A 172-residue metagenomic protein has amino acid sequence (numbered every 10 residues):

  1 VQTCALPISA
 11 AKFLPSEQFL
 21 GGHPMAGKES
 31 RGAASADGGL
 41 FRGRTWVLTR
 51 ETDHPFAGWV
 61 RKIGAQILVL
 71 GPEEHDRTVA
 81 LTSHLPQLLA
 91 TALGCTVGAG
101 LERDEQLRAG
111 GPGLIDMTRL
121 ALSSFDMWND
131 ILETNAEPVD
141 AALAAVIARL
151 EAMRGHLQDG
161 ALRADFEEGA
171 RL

Functional and structural regions predicted by a protein language model:
V1-L6, T52, G169-R171: Short, intrinsically disordered, charge-balanced linker/junction segments flanking boundaries in proteins
V1-S35: Rossmann-like NAD(P)(H) cofactor-binding subdomain of soluble oxidoreductases
A26-E29, E74, S124: Residue-level detector of flexible, active-site-proximal loop/helix-junction positions within diverse enzyme catalytic
A34-L40, D130: Short, flexible, solvent-exposed loop/turn segments with mixed acidic/basic and small polar residues
G38-L122: Internal alpha-helical scaffold of NAD(P)-dependent oxidoreductase catalytic cores
R103-A170: Interdomain hinge/lid region at the active-site interface of Rossmann-like NAD(P)-dependent oxidoreductases
